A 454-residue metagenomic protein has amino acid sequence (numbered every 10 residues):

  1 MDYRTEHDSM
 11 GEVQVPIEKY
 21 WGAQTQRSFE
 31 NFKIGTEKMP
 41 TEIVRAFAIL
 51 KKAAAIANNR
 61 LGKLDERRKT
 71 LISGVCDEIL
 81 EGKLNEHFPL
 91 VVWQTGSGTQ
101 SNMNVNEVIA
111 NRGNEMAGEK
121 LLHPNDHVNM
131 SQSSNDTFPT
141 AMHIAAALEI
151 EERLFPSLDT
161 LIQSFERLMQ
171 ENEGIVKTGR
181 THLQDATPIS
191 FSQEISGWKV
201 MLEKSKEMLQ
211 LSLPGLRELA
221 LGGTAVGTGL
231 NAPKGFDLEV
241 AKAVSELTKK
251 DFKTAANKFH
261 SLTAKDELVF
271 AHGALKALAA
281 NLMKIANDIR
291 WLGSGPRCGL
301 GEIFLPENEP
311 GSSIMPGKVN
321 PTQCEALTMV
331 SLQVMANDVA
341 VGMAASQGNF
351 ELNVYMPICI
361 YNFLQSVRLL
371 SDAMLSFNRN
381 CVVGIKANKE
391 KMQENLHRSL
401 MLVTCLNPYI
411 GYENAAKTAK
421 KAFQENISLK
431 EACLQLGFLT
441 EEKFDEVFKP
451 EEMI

Functional and structural regions predicted by a protein language model:
M1-I454: Conserved, well-structured ligand/cofactor-binding cores
